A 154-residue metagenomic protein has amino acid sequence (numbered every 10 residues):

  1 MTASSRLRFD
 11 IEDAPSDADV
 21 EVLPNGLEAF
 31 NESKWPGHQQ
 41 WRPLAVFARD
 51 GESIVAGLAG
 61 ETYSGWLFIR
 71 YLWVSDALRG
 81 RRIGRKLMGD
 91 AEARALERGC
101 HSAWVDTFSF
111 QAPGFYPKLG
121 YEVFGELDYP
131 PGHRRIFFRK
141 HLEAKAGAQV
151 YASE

Functional and structural regions predicted by a protein language model:
L7-R70, S75, F110, G125 (+3 more regions): Acetyl-CoA-dependent GNAT
L23, Y116, Y121: Conserved active-site tyrosine of GNAT-family acetyltransferases
G80-A93, K118: Conserved acetyl-CoA-binding loop-helix of GNAT-fold acetyltransferases
L87, Q111-A112: Conserved short alpha-helix immediately C-terminal to the canonical SAM/SAH-binding motif I of Rossmann-like
A95-S109: Conserved GNAT acetyl-CoA-binding A-motif
W104-D106, E122-R139: Conserved catalytic-core motifs of GNAT/GCN5-like acyltransferases
